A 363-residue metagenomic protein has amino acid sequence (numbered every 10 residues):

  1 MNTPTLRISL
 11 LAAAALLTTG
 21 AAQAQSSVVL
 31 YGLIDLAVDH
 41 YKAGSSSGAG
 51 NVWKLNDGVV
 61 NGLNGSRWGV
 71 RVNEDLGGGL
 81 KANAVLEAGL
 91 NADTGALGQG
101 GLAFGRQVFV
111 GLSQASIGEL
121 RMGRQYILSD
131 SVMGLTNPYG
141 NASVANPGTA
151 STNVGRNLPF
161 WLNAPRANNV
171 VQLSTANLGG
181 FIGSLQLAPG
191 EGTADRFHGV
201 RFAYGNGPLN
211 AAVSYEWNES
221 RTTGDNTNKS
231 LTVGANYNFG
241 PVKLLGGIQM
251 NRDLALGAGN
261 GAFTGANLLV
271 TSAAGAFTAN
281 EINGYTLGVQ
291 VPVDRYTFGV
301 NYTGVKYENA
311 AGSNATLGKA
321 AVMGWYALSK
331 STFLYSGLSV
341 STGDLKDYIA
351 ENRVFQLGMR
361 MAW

Functional and structural regions predicted by a protein language model:
M1-A24: Gram-negative bacterial Sec-dependent N-terminal signal peptides
A14, G69-R71, F109-L112, Q172-S174 (+6 more regions): Outer-membrane beta-barrel architecture
S26-H40, L55-R196, A203-N210: Outer membrane beta-barrel
G32-V38, L86-A88, R124, L185-P189 (+5 more regions): Transmembrane beta-barrel strands of outer-membrane/channel proteins
L80-A82, S116-L120, G180-G183, P208-V213 (+3 more regions): Repeated loop/turn-to-beta-strand initiation elements of outer-membrane beta-barrel proteins
W161-N168, A188-F197, R221-N226, N309-L317 (+1 more regions): Solvent-exposed loop/turn segments connecting transmembrane beta-strands in outer-membrane beta-barrel proteins
G199-K319: Detector for outer-membrane/organellar transmembrane beta-barrel domains, recognizing the amphipathic beta-strand
E351-W363: Outer-membrane beta-barrel "beta-signal"
